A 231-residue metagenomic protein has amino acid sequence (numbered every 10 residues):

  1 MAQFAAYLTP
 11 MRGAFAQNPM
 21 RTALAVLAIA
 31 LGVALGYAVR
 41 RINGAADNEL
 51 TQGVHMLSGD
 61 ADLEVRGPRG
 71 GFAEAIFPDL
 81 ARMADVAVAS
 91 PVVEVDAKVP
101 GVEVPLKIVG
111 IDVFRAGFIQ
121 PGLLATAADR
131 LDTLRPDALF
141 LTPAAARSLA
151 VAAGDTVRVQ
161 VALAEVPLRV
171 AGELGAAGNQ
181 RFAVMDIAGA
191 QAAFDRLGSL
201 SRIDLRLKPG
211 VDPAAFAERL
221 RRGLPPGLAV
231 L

Functional and structural regions predicted by a protein language model:
M1-L231: Alpha-helical transmembrane segments of bacterial inner-membrane membrane proteins
